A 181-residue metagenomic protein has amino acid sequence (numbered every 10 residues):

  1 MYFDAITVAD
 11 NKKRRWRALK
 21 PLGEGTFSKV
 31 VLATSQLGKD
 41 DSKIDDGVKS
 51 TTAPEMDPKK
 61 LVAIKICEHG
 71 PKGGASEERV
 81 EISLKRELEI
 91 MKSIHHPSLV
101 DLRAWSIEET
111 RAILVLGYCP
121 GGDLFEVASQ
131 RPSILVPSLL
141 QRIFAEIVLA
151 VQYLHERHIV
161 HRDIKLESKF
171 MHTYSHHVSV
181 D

Functional and structural regions predicted by a protein language model:
L19-T26, V30: Protein kinase glycine-rich loop
K29-K72: Glycine-rich ATP phosphate-binding loop
V100, E109-G117, F125-E126: A conserved loop-to-beta-strand element in the N-lobe of protein kinase catalytic cores that borders the ATP-binding
W105: Activation-segment/catalytic-loop signature of the eukaryotic protein kinase fold
F125-L135: AlphaC helix of the protein kinase catalytic domain
I143-F144: Activation segment signature within eukaryotic-like protein kinase domains
H155-H172, V178: Catalytic-loop of the protein kinase fold
